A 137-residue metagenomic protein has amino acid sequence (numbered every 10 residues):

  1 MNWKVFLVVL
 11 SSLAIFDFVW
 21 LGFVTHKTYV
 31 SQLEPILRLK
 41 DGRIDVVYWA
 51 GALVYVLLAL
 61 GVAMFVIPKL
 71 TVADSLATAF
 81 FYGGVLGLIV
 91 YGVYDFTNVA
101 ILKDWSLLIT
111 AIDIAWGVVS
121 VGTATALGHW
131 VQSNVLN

Functional and structural regions predicted by a protein language model:
M1-N137: Juxtamembrane/disordered regions of integral membrane proteins
